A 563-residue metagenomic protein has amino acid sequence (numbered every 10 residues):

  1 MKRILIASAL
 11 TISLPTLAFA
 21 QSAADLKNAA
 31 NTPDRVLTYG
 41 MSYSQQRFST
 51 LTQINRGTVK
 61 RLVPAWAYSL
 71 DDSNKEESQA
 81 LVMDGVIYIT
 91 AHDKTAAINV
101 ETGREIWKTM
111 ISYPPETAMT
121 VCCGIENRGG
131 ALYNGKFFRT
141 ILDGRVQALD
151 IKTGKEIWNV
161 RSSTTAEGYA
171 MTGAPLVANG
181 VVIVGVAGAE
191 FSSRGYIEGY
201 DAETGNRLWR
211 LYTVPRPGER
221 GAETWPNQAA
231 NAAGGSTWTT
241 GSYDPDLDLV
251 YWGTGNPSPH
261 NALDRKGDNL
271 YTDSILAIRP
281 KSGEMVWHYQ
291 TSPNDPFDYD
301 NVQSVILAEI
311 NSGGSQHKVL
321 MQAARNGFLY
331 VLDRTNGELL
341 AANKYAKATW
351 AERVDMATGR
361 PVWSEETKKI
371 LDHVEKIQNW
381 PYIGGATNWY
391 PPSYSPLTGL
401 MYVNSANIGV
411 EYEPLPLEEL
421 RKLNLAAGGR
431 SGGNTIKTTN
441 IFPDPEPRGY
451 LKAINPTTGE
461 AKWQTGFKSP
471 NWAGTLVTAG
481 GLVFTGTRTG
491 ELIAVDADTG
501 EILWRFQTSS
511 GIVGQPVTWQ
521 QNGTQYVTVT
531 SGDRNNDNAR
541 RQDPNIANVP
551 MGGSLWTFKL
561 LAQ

Functional and structural regions predicted by a protein language model:
T16-A20: Sec/Tat signal peptide C-region and signal peptidase I cleavage site
Q21-L70, R104-M119, K155-T164, N206-V214 (+10 more regions): Aromatic (tryptophan-biased) beta-strands that constitute blades/sheets of beta-rich domains
V36-G40, S73-H92, M119-R145, A170-R194 (+10 more regions): Repeat-blade elements of multi-bladed beta-propeller folds
Y68-V82, H92-N134, T164, W287 (+3 more regions): Blade-loop segments of beta-propeller domains
V100, E105, R128-S162, E167-T213 (+1 more regions): Hydrophobic or amphipathic alpha-helical targeting/insertion segments
L149, G195-R207, D268-E284, L329-G337 (+2 more regions): Beta-propeller blade signature
E309, N407, K437-E501: Loop/turn-rich, solvent-exposed surfaces of beta-rich toroidal or solenoidal domains
P516-Q563: Blade-level signature of beta-propeller repeat domains, shared across WD40, Kelch, NHL, RCC1 and BNR/Asp-box propellers
